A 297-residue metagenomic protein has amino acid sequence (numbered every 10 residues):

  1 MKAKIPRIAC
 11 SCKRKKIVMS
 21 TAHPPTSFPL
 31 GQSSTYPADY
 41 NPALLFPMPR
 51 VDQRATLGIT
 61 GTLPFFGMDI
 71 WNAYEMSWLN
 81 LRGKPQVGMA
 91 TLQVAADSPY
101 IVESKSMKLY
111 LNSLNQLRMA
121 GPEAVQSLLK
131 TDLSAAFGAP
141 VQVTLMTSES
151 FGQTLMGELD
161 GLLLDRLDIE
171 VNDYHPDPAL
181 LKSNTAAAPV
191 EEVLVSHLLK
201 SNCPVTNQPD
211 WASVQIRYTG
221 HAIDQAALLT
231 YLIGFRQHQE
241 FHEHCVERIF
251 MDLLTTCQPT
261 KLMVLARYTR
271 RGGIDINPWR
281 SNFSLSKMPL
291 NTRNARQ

Functional and structural regions predicted by a protein language model:
C10-C12: Cysteine-centered motifs
K15-K16: Low-complexity, intrinsically disordered segments with a bias for serine/threonine
M19-Q297: N-terminal intrinsically disordered, cationic/polar leader segments that include organellar targeting peptides
